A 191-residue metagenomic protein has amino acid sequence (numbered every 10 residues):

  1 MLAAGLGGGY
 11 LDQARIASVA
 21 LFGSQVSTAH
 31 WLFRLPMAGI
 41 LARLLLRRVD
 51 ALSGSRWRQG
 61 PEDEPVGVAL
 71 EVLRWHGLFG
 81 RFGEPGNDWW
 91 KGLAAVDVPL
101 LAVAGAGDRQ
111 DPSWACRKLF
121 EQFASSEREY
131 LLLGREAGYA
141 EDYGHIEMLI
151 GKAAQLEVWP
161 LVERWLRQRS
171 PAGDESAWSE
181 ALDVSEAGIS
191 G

Functional and structural regions predicted by a protein language model:
M1-G80: Alpha/beta-hydrolase-fold enzymes
Y10-R15, L93-D97, Q122-S125: Short, conserved loop/helix-junction motifs that constitute active-site signature segments in enzyme catalytic cores
G54-E62, G86, I146-A153: Active-site rim elements
W75-G92, V98: Active-site nucleophile elbow and catalytic-triad environment of alpha/beta-hydrolase enzymes
V96, A102-A104: Short beta-strand/loop motif that positions the catalytic acidic residue of the alpha/beta-hydrolase fold
G107-D111: Acidic catalytic loop of the alpha/beta-hydrolase fold
P112-Q122: Short alpha-helix in the alpha/beta-hydrolase fold that links the catalytic acid
E129-G191: Catalytic active-site module of serine/aspartate enzymes centered on a nucleophile-bearing elbow/loop
